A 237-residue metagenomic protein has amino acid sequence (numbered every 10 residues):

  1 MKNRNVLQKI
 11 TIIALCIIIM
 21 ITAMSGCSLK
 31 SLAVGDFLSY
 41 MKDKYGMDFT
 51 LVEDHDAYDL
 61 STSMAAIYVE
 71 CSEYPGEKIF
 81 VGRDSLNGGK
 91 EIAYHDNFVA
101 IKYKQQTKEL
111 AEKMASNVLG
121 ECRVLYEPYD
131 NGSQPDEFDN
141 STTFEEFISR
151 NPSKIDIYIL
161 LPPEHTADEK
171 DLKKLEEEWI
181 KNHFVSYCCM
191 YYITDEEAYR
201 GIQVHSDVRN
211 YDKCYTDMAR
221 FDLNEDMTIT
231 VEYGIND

Functional and structural regions predicted by a protein language model:
N3-S28: Sec-dependent N-terminal signal peptides of Gram-positive bacterial secreted proteins and lipoproteins
C27-E53, Y103-S116, K173-E176, I180: Short, non-transmembrane alpha-helical segments in secretory-pathway proteins
K44-G46, M64, P152: Extracytoplasmic
F49-R83: Exposed beta-strand-loop-beta-strand "reactive/processing" segments of non-cytosolic proteins
P75, N87, P163-H165: Residues that cap or initiate secondary-structure elements
E77-A100: A short, surface-exposed beta-strand/turn
Y94-Y211, Y215-T216, R220-D237: Metal-dependent nuclease catalytic core centered on acidic motifs
